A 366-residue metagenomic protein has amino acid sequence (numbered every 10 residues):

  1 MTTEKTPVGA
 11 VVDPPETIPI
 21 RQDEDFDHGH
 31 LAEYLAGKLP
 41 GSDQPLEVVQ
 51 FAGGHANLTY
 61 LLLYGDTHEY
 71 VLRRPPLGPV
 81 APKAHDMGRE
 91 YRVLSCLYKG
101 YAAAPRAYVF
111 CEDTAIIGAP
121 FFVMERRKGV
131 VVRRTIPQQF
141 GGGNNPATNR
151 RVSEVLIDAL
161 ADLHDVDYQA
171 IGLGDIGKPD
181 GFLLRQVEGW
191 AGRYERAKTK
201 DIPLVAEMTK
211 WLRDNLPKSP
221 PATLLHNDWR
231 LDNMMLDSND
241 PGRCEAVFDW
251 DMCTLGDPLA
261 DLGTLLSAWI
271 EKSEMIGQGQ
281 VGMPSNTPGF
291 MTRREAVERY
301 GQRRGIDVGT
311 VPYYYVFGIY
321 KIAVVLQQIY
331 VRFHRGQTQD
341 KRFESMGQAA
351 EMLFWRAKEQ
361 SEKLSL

Functional and structural regions predicted by a protein language model:
E4-S42: Juxta-kinase regulatory segment immediately upstream of eukaryotic protein kinase catalytic domains
P45-L224, N239-G242: ATP-binding pocket architecture of kinase catalytic cores
R151, G177-K178, I306-G318: All-alpha amphipathic helical-bundle segments outside canonical DNA-binding/catalytic cores that form hydrophobic
L224-H226, L231: Catalytic-loop of the protein kinase fold
M234-L236: Hydrophobic residue at the +6 position relative to the catalytic HRD Asp in the kinase catalytic loop
F248-C253: Activation of the activation-loop gatekeeper triad in protein kinase-fold domains
A260-R304, G318-R335: Active-site activation/catalytic loop segments of kinase-like enzymes and analogous catalytic loops in related
I306-T310, I322-L366: Helical subdomain adjoining the active site within ATP-dependent kinase catalytic cores
